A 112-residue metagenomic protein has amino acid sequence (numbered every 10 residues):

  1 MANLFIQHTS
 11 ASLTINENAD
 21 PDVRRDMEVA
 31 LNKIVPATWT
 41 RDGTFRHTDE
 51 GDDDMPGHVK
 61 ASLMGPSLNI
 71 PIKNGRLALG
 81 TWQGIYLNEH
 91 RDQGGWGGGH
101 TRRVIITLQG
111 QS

Functional and structural regions predicted by a protein language model:
M1-S112: Active-site histidine-anchored catalytic micro-motif
